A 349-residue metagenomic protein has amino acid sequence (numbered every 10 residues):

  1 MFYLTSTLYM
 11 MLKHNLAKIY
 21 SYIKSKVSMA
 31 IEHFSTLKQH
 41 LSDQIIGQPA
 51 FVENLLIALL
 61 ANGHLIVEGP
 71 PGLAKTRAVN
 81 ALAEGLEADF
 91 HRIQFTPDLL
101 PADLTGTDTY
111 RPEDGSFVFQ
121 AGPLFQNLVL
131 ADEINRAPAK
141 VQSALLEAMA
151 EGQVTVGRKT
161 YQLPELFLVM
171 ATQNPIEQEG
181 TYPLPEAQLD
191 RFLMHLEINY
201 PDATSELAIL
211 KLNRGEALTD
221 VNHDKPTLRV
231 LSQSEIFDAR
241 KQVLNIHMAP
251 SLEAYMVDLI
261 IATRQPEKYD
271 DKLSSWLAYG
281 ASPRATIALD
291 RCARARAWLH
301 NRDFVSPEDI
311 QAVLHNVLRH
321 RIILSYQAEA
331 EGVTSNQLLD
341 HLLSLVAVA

Functional and structural regions predicted by a protein language model:
I23, V27, Q265-A349: C-terminal engagement/docking regions of AAA+ P-loop ATPases
V27-F51: Dynamic helix-loop-helix/coil hinge segments at AAA+ ATPase domain boundaries and subdomain interfaces
Q44, D190, H195-K272, R302 (+3 more regions): Conserved C-terminal "switch" segment of AAA+ ATPases
N54, R111-L130: Conserved alpha-helical scaffold flanking the Walker A/P-loop in AAA+ ATPase domains
L59-T96: Walker A/P-loop
G85-E113: AAA+/P-loop NTPase substrate/partner-engagement loops
V118-N127, V156-Q173, L184-P185, D190-L193: AAA+/SF3 P-loop NTPase mechanochemical coupling elements
F125-A150, P164, T181-Q188, Y200-A208: Conserved AAA+/SF3 P-loop NTPase catalytic/coupling segment centered on the Walker-B
